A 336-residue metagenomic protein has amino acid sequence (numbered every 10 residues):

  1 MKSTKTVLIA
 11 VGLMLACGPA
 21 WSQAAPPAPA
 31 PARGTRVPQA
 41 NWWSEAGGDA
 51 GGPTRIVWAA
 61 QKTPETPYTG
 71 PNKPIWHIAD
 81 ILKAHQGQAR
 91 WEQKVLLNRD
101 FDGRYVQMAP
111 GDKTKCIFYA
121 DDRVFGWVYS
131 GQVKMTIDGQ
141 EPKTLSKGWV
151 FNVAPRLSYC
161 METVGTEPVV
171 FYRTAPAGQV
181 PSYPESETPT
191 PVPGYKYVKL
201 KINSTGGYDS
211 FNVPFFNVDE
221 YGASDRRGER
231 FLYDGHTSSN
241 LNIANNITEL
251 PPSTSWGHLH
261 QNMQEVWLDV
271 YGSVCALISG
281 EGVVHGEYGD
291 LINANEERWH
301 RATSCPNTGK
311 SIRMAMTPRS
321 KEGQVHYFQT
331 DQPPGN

Functional and structural regions predicted by a protein language model:
M1-L8: Bacterial N-terminal signal peptides that target proteins for export
I9-G18: Bacterial N-terminal signal peptides
A24-D102, K115, P181-A244, G257 (+1 more regions): A short, N-terminal "cap"/entry segment at the start of jelly-roll beta-barrel domains of the cupin/DSBH fold
Q107-M108, F118-M135, I247-L250, L259-A276 (+1 more regions): Short, conserved beta-strand element in jelly-roll/cupin
T114-C116, M135-T136, V153, S158-T166 (+6 more regions): Short beta-strand His + acidic residue motifs that chelate non-heme Fe in jelly-roll/DSBH and cupin folds
F125, G139-R156, G280-R298: Short acidic-glycine-tyrosine-enriched beta hairpin
N152, T166-Y183, N293, T308-Y327: A short hydrophobic beta-strand segment most commonly corresponding to one strand of the jelly-roll/cupin
G228-C305, K310-I312: Structured core of small recognition/catalytic domains
